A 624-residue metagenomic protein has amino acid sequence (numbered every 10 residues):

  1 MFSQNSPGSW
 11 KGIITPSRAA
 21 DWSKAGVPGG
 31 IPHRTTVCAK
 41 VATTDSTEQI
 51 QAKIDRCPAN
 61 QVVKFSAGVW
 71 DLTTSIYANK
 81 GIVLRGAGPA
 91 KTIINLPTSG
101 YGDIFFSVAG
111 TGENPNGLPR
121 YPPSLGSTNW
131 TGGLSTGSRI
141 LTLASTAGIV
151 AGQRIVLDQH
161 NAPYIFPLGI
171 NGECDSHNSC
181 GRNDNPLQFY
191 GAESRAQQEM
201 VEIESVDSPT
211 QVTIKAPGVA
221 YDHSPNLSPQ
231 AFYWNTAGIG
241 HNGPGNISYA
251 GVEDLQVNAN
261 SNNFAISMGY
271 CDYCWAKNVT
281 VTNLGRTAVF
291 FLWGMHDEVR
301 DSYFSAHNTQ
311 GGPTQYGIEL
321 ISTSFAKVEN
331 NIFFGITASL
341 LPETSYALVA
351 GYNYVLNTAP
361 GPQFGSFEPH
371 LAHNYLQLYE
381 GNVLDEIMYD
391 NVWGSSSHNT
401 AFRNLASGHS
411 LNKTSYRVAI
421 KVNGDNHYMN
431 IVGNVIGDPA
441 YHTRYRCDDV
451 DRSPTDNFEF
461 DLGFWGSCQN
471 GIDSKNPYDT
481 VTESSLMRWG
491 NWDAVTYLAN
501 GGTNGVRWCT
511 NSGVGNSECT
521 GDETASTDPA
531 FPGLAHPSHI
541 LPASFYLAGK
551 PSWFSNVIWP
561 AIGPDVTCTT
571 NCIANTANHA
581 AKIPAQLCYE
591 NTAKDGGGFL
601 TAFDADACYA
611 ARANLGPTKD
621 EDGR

Functional and structural regions predicted by a protein language model:
M1-D254, A259, N457-R624: Extracellular "leader-to-stem" segments immediately downstream of a signal peptide or signal-anchor in secreted/lumenal
S75-A78, T92-P119, T142, Q230-G245 (+9 more regions): Glycine-rich beta-solenoid repeat tracts in large extracellular/virion proteins
N79, N391-N504: Predominantly extracellular beta-rich ligand-binding scaffolds that present long acidic/polar faces for carbohydrate
G81, A90, S248-A259, D272-N283 (+6 more regions): Right-handed parallel beta-helix
T146-N161, A196, M200-E202, G245-N258 (+2 more regions): Short, solvent-exposed linear motifs at loop/edge-of-secondary-structure regions
I155, A162, H177, N262-F264 (+2 more regions): A conserved hydrophobic secondary-structure block that centers on an alpha-helix together with its immediately flanking
T282-L284, V289-F291, T570, F603: Non-catalytic interaction/targeting regions
